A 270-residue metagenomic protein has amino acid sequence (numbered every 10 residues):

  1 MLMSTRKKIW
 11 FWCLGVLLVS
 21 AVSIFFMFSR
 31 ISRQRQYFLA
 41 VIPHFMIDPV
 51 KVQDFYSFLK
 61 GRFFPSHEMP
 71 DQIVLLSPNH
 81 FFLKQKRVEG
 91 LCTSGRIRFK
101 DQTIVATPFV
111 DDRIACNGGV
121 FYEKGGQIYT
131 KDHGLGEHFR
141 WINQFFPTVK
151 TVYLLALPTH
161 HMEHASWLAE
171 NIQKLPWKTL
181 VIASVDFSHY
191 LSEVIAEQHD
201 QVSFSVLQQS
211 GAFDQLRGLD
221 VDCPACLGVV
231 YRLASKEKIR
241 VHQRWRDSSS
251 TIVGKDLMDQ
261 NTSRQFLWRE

Functional and structural regions predicted by a protein language model:
M1-K8: Short, Lys/Arg-rich N-terminal segment immediately upstream of the first membrane anchor
W10-D71, H80-W177, L191-E270: Flexible, D/E/H-enriched segments
D71-V74, L180-I182: Conserved beta-strand elements of the Class I
L76, I142, D186: Divalent metal-coordination and catalytic microenvironments
L180-L191: Short acidic/histidine-rich active-site segments
